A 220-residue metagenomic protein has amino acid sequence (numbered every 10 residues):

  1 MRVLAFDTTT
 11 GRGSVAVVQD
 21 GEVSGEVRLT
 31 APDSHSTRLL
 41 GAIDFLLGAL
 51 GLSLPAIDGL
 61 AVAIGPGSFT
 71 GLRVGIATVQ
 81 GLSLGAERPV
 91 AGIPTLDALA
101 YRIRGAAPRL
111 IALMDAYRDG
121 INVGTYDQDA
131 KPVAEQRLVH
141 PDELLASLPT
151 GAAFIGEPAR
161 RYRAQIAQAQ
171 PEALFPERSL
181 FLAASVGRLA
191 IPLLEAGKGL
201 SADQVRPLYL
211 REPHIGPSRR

Functional and structural regions predicted by a protein language model:
M1-I64, L180: N-terminal beta-alpha supersecondary unit
D20-V23, I76-L84, Q128-P132: A glycine- and small-aliphatic-rich helix-loop capping segment at beta-alpha/alpha-beta transitions that lines
E22, S34, P89-F181, E195 (+2 more regions): Surface "functional belts" at beta-alpha junctions
L46-L50, G85, I103, V186-L194: Stable alpha-helical structural segments in soluble proteins, enriched in small hydrophobic residues
A61-G92: DPxDG-like acidic metal-binding loop motif
G199-D203: Flexible, glycine/charged-enriched surface loops at secondary-structure junctions
